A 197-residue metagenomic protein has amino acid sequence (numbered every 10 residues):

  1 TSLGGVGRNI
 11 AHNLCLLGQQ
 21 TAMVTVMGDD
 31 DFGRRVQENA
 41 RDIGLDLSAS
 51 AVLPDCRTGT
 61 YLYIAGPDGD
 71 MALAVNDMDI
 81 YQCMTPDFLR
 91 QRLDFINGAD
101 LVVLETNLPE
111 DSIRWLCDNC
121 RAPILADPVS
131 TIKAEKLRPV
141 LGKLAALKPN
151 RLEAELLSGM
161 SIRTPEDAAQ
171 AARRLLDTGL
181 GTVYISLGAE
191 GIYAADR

Functional and structural regions predicted by a protein language model:
T1-V6, A51-D55: Active-site nucleophile and cofactor-binding loops and adjacent substrate-binding regions of central metabolic enzymes
G4-A22: Active-site alpha-helical elements of protease catalytic centers
L16-D100: Conserved N-terminal subdomain of the carbohydrate kinase-like
D29-D30, T106-E110, P128-I132: Short beta->alpha connector loops
D77-T85, L101-L104, P123-D127, G159-R163: Short, flexible loop segments at the rims of nucleotide/cofactor-binding pockets, characterized by
D100-L101, A146: Structural motif
N119-I124, P128-R197: Conserved phosphate/ATP/ADP-binding segment of small-molecule kinases
